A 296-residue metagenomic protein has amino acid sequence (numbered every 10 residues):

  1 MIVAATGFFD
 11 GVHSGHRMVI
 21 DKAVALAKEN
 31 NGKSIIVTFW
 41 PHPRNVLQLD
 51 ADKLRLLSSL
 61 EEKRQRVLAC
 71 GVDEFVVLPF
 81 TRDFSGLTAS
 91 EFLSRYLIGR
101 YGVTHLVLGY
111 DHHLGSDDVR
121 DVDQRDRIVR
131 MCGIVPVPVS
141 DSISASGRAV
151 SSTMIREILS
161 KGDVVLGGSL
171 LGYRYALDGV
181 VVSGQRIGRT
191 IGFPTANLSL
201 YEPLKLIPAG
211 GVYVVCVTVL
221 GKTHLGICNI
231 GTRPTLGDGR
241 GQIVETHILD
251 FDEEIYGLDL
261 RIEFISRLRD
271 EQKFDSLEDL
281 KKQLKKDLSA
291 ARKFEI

Functional and structural regions predicted by a protein language model:
M1-S59: N-terminal catalytic cores of NTP/NDP-binding nucleotidyl/phosphoryl-transfer enzymes
H13, V67, L106, G167 (+2 more regions): Residue-level signal for inorganic ion chemistry
M18, K22, E62, L166-Y173 (+1 more regions): A non-catalytic, amphipathic alpha-helix used as a structural packing/dimerization or gating element in enzyme scaffolds
S34, L106, P136-V137: Hydrophobic/aromatic residues located in beta-strands of well-ordered beta-sheets within soluble catalytic
N45-C132: N-terminal Rossmann-like or analogous alpha/beta NTP/dinucleotide-binding catalytic cores that position adenine
F75, P136-V137, I262: Generic structural signal for residues in well-ordered beta-strands
V129-G231: Glycine-rich, Lys/Arg-enriched anion-binding loops that position phosphate/diphosphate groups for phosphoryl
G184-I296: Phosphate/ribose-recognition catalytic cores of enzymes acting on nucleotide-derived substrates
